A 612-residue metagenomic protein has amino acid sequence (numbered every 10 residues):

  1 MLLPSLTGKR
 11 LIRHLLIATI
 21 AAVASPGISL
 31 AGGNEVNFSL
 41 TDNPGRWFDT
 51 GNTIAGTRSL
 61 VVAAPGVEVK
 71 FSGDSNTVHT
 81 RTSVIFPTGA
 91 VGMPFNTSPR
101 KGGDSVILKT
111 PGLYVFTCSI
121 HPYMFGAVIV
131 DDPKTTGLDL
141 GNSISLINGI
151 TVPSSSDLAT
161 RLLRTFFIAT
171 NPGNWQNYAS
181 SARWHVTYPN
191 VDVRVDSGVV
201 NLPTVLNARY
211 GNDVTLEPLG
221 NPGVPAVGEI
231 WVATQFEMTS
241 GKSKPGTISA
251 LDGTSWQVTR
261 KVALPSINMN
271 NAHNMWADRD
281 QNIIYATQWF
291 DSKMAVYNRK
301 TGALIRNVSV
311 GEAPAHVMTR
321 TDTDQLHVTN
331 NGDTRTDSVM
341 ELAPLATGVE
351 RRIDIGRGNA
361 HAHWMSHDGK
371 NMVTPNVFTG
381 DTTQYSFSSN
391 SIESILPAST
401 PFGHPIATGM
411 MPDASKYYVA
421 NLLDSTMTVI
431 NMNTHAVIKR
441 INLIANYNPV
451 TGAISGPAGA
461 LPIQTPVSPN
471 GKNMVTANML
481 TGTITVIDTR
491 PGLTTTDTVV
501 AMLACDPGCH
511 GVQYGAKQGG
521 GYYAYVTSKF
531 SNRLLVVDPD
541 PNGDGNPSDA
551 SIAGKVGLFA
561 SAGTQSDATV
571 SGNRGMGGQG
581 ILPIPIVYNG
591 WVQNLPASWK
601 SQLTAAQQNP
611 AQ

Functional and structural regions predicted by a protein language model:
M1-L11: N-terminal secretory signal peptides that target proteins for export/translocation
L11-I20: Sec-dependent signal peptide hydrophobic core
A22-L30: C-terminal segment of classical bacterial N-terminal signal peptides
S25, T80, V91-S98, S105 (+5 more regions): Short linear Ser/Thr-Pro motifs
A31, G173, N177-Q612: Predominantly soluble domains enriched in secretory-pathway, periplasmic, or organellar proteins
A31-N221: Extracytoplasmic copper-binding redox domains, predominantly the cupredoxin/blue-copper superfamily
